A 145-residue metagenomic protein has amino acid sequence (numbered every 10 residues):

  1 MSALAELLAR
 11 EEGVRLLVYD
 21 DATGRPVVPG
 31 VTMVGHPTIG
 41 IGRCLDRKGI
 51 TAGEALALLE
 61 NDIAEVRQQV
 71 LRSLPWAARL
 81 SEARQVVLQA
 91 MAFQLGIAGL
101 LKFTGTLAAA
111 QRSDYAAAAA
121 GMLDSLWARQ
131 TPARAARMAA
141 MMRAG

Functional and structural regions predicted by a protein language model:
M1-P26, R43-K48, A52-L56, E60-N61 (+2 more regions): Long, amphipathic alpha-helical surface segments
L4, G35, R84: Residues that flank catalytic or metal-binding motifs in active/ligand-binding sites
L7, T38-G40, V87-A90, A117: Structural recognition of the beta-strand scaffold that forms the well-ordered cores of secreted hydrolase catalytic
V18, T38, R79, A92-Q94 (+1 more regions): Residue-level preference for alpha-helix termini and adjacent loops
V28-V31, R79-L80: Short, conserved, surface-exposed binding loops centered on an aromatic residue
G30-C44: Short N-terminal mixed-charge amphipathic segments
A77-F93, A98-L101: Mid-chain, well-packed structural core segment of small domains
